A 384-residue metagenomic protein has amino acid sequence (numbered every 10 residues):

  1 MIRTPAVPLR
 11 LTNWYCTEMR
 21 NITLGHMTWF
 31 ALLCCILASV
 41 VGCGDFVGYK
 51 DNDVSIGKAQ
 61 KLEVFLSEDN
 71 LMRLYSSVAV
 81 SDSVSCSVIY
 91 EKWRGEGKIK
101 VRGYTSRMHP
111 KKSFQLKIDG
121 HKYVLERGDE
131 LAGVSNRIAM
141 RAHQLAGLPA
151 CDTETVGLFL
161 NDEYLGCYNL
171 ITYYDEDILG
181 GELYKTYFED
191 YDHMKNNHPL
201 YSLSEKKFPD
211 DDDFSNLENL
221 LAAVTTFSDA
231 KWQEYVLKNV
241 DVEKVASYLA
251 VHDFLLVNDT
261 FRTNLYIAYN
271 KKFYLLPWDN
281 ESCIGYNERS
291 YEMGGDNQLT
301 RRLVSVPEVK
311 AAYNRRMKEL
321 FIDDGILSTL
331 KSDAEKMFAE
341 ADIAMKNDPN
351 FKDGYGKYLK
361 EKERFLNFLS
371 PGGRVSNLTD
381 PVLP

Functional and structural regions predicted by a protein language model:
T4, T17-F30: Bacterial N-terminal signal peptides that target proteins for export
P8, V41-G42: N-terminal non-cleavable signal-anchor helices
P8-E18: Short, Lys/Arg-enriched N-terminal segments with co-localized hydrophobic residues within the first ~10-30 amino acids
T17-E18, I36-L37, D45: Residue-level detector of bioactive/disordered segments in secreted/extracellular proteins and virion assembly
W29-S39: Bacterial N-terminal signal peptides
C43-P384: Phosphate/dinucleotide-binding and metal-coordinating scaffold of catalytic cores in nucleotide-dependent enzymes
